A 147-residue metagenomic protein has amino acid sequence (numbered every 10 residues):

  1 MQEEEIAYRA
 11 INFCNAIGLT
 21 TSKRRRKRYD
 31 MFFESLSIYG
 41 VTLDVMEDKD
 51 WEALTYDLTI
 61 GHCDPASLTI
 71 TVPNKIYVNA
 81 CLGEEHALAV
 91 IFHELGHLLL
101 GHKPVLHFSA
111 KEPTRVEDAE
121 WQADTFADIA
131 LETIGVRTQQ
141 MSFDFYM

Functional and structural regions predicted by a protein language model:
M1-M147: Active-site hotspot residues in diverse enzymes, especially metal/ion-binding acidic/histidine motifs
